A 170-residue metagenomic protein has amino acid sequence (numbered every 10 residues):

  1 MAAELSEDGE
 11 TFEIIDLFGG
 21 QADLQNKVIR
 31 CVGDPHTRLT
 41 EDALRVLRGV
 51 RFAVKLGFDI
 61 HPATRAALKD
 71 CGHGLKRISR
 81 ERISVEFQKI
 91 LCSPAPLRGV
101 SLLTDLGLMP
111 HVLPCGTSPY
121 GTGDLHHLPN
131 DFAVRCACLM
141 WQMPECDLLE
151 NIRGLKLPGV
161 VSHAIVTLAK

Functional and structural regions predicted by a protein language model:
M1-T64, D70: Acidic, glycine- and histidine-enriched catalytic cores of nucleic acid- and nucleotide-handling enzymes, centered on
R30, R38, R45-R51, R65 (+4 more regions): Arginine residue identity/basic-tract feature
K76-K170: Conserved, hydrophobic alpha-helical core segments of structured domains
